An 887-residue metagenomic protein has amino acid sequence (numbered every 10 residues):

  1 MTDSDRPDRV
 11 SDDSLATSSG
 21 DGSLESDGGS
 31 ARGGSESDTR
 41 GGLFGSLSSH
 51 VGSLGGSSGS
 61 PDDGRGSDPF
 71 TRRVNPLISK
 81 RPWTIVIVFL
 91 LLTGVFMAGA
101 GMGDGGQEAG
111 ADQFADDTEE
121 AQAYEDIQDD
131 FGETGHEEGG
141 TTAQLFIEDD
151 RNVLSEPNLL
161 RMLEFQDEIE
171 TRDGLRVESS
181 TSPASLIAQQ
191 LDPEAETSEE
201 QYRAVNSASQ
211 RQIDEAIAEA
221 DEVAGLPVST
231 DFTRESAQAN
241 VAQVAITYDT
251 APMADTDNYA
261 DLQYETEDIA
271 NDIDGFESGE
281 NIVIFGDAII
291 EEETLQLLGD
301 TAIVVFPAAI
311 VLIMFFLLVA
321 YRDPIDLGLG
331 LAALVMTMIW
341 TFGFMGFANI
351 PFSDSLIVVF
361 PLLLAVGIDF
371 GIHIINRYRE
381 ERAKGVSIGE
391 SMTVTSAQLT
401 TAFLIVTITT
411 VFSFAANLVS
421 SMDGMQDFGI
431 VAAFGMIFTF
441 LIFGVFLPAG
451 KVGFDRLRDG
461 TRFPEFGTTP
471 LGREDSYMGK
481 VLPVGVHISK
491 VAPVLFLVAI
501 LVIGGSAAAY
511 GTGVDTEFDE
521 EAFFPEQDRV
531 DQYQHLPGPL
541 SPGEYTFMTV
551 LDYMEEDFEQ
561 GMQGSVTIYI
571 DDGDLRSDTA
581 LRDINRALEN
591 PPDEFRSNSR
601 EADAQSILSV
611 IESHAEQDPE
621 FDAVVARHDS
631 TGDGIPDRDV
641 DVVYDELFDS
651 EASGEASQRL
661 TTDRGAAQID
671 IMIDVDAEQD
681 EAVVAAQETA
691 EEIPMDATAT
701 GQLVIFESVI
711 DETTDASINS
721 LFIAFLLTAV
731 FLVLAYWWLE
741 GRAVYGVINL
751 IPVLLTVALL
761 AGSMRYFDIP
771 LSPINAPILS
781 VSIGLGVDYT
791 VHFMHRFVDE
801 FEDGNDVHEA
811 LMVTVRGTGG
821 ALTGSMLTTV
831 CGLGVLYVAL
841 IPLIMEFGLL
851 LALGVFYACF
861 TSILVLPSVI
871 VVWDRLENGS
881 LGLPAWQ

Functional and structural regions predicted by a protein language model:
T2, G41-G56, V86, F347 (+6 more regions): Transmembrane alpha-helices and their membrane-interface boundaries in multi-pass membrane transporters and channels
T2-I310, M314-I325, R458-H487, V491-F722 (+3 more regions): Feature of extramembrane
L77-I85, T294-F306, T395-A402, V406 (+8 more regions): Loop-to-transmembrane-helix entry motif
S79, Q296-F352, V419-D423, D715 (+2 more regions): Interfacial segments of transmembrane alpha-helices in multi-pass membrane proteins
M97-G101, L318, M338, F342 (+15 more regions): Membrane-embedded alpha-helical segments of multi-pass transporters/permeases
L298-V304, F370, R382-S420, F801-L840: Pore- and gate-forming transmembrane helices of large, multi-pass membrane proteins
N349-L364, D768-I783: Loop-to-helix entry region at the N-terminal start of transmembrane alpha-helices in multi-pass membrane transporters
L362-A383, F403-T410, F440, V781-F801 (+3 more regions): Short helical (or helix-break) motifs at transmembrane helix termini and adjacent helical loops in multi-pass membrane
